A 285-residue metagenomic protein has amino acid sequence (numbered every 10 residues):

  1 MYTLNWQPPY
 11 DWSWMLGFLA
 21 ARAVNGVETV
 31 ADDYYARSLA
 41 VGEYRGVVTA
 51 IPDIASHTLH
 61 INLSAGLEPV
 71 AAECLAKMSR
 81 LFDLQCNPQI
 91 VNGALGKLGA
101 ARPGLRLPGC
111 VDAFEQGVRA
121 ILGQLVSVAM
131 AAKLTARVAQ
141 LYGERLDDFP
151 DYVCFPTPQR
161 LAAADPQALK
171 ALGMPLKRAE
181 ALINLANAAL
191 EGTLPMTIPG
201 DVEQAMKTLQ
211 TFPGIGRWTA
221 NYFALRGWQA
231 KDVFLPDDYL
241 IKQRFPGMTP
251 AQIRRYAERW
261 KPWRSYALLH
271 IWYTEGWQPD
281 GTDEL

Functional and structural regions predicted by a protein language model:
M1-L285: HhH-family (HhH-GPD) DNA N-glycosylase catalytic core used in base-excision repair
